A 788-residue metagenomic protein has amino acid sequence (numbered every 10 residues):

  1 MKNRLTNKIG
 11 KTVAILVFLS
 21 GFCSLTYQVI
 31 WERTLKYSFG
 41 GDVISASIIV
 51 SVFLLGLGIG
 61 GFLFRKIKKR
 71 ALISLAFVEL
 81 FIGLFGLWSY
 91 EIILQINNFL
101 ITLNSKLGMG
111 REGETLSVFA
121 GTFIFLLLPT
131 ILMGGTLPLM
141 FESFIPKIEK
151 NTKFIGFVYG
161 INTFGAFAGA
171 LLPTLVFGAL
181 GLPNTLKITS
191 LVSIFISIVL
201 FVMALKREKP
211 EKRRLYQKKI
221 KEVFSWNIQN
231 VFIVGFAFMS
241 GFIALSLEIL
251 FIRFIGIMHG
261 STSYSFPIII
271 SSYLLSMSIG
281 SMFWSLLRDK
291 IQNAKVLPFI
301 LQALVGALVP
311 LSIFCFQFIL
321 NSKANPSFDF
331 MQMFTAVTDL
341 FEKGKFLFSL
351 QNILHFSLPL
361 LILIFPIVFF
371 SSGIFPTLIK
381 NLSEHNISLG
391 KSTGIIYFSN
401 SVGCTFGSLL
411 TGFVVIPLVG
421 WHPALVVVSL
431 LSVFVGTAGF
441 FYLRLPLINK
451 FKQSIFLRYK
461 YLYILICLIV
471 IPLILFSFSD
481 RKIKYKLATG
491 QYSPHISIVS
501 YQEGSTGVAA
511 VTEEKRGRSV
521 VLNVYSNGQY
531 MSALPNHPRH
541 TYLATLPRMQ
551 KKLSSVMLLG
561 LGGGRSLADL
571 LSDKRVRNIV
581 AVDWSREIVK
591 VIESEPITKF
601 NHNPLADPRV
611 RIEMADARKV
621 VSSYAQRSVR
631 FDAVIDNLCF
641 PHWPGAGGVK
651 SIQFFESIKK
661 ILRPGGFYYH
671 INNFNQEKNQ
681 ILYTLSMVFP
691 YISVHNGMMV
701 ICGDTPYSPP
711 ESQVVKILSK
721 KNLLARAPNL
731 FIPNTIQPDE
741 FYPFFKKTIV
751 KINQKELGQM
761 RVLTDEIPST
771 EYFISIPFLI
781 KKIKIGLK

Functional and structural regions predicted by a protein language model:
M1-V715, I776-K788: Alpha-helical transmembrane segments of multi-pass membrane proteins
S708-K788: SAM/dcSAM-binding transferase cores
